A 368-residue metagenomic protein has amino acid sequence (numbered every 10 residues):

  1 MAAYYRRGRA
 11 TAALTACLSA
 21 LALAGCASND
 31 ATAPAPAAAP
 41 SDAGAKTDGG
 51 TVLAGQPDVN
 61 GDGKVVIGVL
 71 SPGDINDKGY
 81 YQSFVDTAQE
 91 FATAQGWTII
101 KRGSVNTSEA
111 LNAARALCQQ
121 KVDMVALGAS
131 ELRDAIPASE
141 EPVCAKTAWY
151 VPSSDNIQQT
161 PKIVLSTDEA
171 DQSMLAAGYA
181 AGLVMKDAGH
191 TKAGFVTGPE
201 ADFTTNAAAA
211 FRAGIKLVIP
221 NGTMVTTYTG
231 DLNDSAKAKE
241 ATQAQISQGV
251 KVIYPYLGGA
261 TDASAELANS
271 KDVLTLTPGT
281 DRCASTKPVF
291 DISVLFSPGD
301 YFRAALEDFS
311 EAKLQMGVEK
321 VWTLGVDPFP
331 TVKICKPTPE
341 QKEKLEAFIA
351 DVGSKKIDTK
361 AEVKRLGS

Functional and structural regions predicted by a protein language model:
M1-L14: Bacterial N-terminal signal peptides that target proteins for export
R6, A35-S368: A residue-level marker of the well-folded mature domains of exported/periplasmic proteins
L21-G25: C-terminal motif of bacterial Sec signal peptides marking the signal peptidase cleavage site
C26-P36: Bacterial lipoprotein signal-peptidase II cleavage site
